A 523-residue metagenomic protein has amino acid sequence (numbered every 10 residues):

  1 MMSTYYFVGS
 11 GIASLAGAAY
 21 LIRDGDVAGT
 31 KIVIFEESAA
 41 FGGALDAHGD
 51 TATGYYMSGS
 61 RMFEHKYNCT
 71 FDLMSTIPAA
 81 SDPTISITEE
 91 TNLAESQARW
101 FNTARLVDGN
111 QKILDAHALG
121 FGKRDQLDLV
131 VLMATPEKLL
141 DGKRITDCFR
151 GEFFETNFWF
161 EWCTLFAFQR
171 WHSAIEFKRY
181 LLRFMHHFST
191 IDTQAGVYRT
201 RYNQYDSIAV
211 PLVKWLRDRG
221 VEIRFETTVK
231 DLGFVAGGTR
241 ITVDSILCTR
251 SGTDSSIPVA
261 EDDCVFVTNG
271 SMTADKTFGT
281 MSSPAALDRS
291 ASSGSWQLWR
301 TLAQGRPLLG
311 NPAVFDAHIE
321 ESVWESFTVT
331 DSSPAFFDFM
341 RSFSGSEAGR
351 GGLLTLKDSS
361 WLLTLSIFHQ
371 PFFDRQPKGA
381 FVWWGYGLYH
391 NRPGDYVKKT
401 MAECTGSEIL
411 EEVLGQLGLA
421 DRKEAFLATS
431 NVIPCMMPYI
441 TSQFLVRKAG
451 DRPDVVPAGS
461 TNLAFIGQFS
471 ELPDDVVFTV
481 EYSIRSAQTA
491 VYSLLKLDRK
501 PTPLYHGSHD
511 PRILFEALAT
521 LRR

Functional and structural regions predicted by a protein language model:
M1-A13: Beta1/beta-strand and adjacent pyrophosphate-binding region of the FAD-binding site in flavoprotein oxidoreductases
I22-G49: Glycine-rich FAD pyrophosphate-binding loop
A52-L93: Conserved FAD-binding subdomain of flavin-dependent enzymes
A80-H186, Y198-R199: Rossmann-like flavin
T84-N92, R499-H509: Short, glycine/acidic-rich hinge or "gate" loops at secondary-structure transitions that mediate conformational
L182-C264, N269-G270, S282-S283, D288-S292 (+1 more regions): Helical element adjacent to the flavin cofactor pocket in flavoenzyme catalytic cores
H186-T200, D262-C264, N269-R485, Y492-H506: C-terminal segments that line or cap access tunnels to active or ligand-binding sites in enzymes and enzyme-associated
D510-R523: Acidic, Ser/Thr-rich low-complexity intrinsically disordered segments
